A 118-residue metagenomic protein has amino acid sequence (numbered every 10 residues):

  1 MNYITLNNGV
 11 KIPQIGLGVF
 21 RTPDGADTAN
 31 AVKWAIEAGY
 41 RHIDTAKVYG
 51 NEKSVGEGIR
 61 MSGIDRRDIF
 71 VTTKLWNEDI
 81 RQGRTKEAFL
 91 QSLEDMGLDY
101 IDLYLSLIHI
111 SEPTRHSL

Functional and structural regions predicted by a protein language model:
M1-I69: N-terminal binding-site loop/beta-alpha segment at the start of enzyme catalytic domains that lines or forms
T22, L75, P113: Hydrophobic pocket-lining residues within nucleotide cofactor-binding pockets
P23-W34, R81-M96: Short, acidic/polar
Y40, L98-I101: A structural motif
T45, T72-T73, T114: Ser/Thr-centric signal marking residues that sit in or immediately flank functional binding/regulatory motifs
R66-D79, Y100-S106: A short, structured active-site edge motif that brings together acidic residues
N77-Q82, S111: Acidic pyrophosphate-coordinating catalytic loop
I108-L118: Single conserved hydrophobic/aromatic residue that forms the stacking wall/gate of nucleotide- or nucleobase-binding
